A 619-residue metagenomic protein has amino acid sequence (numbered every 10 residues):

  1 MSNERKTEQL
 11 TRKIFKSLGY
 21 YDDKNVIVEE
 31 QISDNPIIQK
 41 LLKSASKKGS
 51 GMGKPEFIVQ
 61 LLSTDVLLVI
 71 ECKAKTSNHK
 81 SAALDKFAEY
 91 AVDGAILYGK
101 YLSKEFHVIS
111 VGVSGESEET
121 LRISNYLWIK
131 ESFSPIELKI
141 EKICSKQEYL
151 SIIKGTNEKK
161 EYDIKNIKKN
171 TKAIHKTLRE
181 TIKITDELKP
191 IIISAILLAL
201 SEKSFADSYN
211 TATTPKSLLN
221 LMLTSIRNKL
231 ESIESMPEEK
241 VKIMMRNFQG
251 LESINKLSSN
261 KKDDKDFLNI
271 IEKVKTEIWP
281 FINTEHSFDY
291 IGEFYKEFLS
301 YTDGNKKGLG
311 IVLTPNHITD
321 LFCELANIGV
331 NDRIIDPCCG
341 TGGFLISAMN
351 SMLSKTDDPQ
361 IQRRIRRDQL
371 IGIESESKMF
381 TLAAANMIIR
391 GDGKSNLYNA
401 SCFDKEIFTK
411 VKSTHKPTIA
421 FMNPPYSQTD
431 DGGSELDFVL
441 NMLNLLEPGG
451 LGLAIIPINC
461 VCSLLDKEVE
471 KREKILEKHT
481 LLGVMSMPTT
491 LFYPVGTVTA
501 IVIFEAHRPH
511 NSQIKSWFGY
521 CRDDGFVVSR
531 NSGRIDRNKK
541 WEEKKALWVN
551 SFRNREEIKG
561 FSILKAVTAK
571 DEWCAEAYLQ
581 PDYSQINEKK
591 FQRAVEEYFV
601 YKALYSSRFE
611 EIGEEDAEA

Functional and structural regions predicted by a protein language model:
M1-G19: Nuclease catalytic cores
N25-D65: Active-site metal-binding core of divalent-cation-utilizing nuclease and nuclease-like domains
F57-V59, V66-K80, Y98: Conserved catalytic cores of phosphodiester-cleaving nucleases, focusing on short active-site segments
L62, S77-N78, K86, I136-Y149 (+2 more regions): A conserved structural/catalytic subdomain of Rossmann-like adenosyl-cofactor enzymes
H79, K165-I184, K273-W279: Short amphipathic alpha-helical segments and their helix-coil junctions
A82-F133: Nucleic-acid nuclease catalytic cores
S194, L198-T302: Long recognition/docking surfaces used for binding and targeting
G308-T429, L436-D437, G449, P457-N459: Conserved S-adenosyl-L-methionine
